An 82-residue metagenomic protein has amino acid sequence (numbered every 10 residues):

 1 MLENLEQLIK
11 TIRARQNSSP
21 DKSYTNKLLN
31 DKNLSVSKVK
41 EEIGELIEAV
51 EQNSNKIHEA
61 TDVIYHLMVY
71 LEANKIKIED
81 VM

Functional and structural regions predicted by a protein language model:
M1-A60, I64-M82: Flexible "arm" and connector segments at domain edges
